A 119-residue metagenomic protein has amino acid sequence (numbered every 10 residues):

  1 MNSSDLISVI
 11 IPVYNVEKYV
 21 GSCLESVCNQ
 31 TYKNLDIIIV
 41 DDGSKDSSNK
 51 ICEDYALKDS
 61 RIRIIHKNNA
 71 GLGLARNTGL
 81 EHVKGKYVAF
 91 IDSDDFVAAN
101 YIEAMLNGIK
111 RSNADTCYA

Functional and structural regions predicted by a protein language model:
M1-A119: Nucleotide-sugar donor-binding/catalytic module of glycosyltransferases that assemble extracellular/cell-envelope
